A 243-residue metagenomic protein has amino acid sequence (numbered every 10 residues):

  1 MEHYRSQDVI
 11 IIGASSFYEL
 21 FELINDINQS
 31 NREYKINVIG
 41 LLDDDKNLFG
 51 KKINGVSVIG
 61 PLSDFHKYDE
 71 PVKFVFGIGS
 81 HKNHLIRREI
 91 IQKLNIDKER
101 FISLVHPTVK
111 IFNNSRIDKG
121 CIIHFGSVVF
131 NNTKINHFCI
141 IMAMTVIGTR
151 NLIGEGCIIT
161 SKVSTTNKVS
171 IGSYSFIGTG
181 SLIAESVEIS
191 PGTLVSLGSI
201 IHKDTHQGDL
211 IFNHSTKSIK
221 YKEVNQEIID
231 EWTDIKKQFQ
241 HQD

Functional and structural regions predicted by a protein language model:
M1-I78: A solvent-exposed beta-alpha-beta segment
F17, G79-N83, K217: Short glycine-rich anion-binding loops that position phosphate/pyrophosphate groups of nucleotides and phosphorylated
Y18, I122-S127, E223-Q226: Short, structured secondary-structure boundary patches
E22-N25, I53-N54, R87-I90, H206-Q207 (+1 more regions): Short amphipathic alpha-helical segments
N28, I91-L94, I211: Glycine-rich, phosphate-binding/catalytic loops in enzymes
I59-R116, G120-V129: Compact structured core domains
S103-I219: Structural signal for interior beta-strand "rungs" in well-ordered beta-sheet cores of soluble enzyme domains
H206, F212-D243: …primarily DNA-binding HTH/wHTH and HhH modules…
